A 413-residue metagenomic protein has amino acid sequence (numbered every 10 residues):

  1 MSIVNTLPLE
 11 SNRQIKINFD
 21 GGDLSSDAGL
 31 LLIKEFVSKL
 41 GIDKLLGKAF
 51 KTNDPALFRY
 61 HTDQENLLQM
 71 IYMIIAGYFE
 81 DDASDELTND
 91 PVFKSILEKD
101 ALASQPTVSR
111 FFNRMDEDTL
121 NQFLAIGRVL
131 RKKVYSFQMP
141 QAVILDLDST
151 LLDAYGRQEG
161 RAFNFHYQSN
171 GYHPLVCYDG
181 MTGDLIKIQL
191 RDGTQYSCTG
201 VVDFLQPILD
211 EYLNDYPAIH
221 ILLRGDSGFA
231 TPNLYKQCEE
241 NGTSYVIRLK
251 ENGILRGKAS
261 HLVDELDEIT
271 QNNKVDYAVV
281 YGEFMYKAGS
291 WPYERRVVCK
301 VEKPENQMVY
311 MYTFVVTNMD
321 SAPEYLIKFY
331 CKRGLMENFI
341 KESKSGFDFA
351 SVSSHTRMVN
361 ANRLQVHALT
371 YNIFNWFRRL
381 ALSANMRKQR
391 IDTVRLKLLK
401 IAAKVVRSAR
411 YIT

Functional and structural regions predicted by a protein language model:
M1-Y196, V201-D215, C238, R378 (+1 more regions): Dynamic "connector" segments at or just before major functional cores
S2-I15, F19, S244-S345: An anionic, glycine-rich sequence signature occurring as long contiguous blocks
L9-I15, L46-F50, T88-P91, N306-M311 (+4 more regions): Short acidic (Asp/Glu) and glycine-rich catalytic loops that position anionic groups and cofactors
F36, S84, Y325-N362, V366-F377: Short amphipathic alpha-helical "interface-anchor" segments enriched in bulky aromatics
A56-E65, E305-N306, S354-L364: Structural motif
Y196-I254: Domain-level cores of phosphate- or acyl-group-handling catalytic modules
I373-T413: A short, flexible helix-boundary coil/loop motif
